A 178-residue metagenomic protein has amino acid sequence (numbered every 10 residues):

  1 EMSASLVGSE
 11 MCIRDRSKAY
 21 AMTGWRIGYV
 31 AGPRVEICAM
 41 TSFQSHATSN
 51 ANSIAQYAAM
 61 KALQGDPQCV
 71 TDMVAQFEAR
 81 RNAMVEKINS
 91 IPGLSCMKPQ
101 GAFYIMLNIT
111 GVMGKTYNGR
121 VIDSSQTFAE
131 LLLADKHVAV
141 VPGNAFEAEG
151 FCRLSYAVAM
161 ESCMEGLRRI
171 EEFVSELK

Functional and structural regions predicted by a protein language model:
E1-E10: Single conserved hydrophobic/aromatic residue that forms the stacking wall/gate of nucleotide- or nucleobase-binding
S9-K178: PLP-dependent class I/II
